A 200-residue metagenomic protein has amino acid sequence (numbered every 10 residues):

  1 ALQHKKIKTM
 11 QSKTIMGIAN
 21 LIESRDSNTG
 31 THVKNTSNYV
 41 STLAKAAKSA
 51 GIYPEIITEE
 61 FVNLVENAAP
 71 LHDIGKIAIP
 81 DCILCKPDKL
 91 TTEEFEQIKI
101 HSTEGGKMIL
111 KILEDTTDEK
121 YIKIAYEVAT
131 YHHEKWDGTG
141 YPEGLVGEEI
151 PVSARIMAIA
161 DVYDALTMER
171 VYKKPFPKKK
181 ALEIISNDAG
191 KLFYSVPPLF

Functional and structural regions predicted by a protein language model:
A1-Q3, I7: Heptad-repeat alpha-helical coiled-coil signal-transmission segments
K13-F200: Histidine- and acidic-residue-rich, metal-dependent catalytic cores
